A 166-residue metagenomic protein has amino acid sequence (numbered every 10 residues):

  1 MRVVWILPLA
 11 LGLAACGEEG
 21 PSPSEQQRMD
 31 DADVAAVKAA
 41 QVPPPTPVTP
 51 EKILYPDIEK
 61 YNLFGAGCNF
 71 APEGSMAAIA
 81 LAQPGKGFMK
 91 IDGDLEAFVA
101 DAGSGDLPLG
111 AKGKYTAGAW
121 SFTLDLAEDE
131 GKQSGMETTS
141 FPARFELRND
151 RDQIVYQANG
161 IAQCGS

Functional and structural regions predicted by a protein language model:
M1-P8: Sec-dependent signal peptide recognition, specifically the positively charged N-region followed immediately by
C16-E19: Bacterial signal peptide processing site
D30-A100: N-terminal secretory signal peptides
E96-A97, F122, I154-A158: Short beta-strand segments
P108-R151: Acidic, glycine-rich flexible loop segments
Y156-S166: Short, low-complexity, Pro/Ser/Thr/Gly-rich segments in the mature regions of secreted, periplasmic
